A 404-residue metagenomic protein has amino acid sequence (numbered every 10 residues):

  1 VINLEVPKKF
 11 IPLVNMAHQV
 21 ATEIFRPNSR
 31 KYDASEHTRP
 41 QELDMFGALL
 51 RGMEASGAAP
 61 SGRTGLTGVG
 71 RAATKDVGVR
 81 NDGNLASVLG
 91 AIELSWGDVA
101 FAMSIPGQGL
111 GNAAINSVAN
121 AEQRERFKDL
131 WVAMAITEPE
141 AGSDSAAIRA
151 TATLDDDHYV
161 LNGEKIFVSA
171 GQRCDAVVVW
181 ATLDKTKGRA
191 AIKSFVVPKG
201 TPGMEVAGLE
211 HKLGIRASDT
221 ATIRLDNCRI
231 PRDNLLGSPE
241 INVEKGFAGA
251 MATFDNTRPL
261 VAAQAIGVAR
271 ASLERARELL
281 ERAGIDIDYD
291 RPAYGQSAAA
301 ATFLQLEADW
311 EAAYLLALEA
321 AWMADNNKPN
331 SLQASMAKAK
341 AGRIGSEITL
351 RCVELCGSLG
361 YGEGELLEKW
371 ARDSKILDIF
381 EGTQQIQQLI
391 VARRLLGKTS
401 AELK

Functional and structural regions predicted by a protein language model:
V1-I105, R126, T399-K404: Amphipathic, small/basic residue-rich leader segments at the start of a protein or domain
I2-N15, V79, V206-W310, L377: Glycine-rich beta->alpha junctions and the first turn(s) of the following alpha-helix
I2-N3, G90, C356-K404: Glycine-rich phosphate/cofactor-binding loops in nucleotide/flavin-utilizing enzymes
R26-H37, L280-I285, E307-K340, T349 (+1 more regions): C-terminal helix-coil-helix/basic helical segment that borders enzyme active sites and/or dimer interfaces and provides
V99, I166-Q172, I215, T257-L260 (+1 more regions): Glycine-rich phosphate/pyrophosphate-binding beta-alpha loops
D129-E138: A short, Trp-centered hydrophobic/proline-enriched beta-strand micro-motif
A150-T153: A structural signal for short hydrophobic beta-strand segments in well-ordered beta-sheet cores
H158, N162-V206: A short core secondary-structure module
